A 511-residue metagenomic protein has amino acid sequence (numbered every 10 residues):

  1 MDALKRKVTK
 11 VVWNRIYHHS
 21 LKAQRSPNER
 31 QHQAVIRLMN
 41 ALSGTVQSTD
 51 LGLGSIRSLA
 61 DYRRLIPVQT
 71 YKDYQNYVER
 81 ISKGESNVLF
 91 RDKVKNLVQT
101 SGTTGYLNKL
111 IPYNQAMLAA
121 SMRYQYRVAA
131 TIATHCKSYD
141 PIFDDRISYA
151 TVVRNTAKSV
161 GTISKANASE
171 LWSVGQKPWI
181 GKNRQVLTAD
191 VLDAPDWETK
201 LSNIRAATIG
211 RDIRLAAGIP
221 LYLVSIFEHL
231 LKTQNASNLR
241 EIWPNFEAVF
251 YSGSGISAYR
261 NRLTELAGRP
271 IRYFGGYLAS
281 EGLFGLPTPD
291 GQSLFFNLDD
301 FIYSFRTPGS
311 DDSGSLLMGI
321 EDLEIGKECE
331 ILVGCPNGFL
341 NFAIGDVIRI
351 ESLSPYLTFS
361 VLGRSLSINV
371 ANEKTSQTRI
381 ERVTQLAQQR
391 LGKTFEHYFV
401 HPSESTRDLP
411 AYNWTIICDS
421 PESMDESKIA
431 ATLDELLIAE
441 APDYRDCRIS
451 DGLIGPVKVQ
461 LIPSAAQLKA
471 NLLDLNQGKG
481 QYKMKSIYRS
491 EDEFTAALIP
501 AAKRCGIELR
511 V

Functional and structural regions predicted by a protein language model:
M1-G54, Y62, I66, Y77 (+1 more regions): Active-site glycine/GP-rich loop and adjacent strand/helix microenvironment that borders small-molecule binding pockets
E29, Q33-V98, N108-P112, R127-S138 (+1 more regions): Active-site diphosphate/adenylate-binding microenvironment
N87, Y106-M117, E241, A248: Non-catalytic, beta-rich accessory domains that mediate macromolecular interactions or localization
V94-L97, M122-R123, P220-L223: Short alpha-helical patches at coil-to-helix transitions and adjacent helical residues in well-structured domains
V98-Y106, A279-E281: Ser/Thr-glycine-rich phosphate-binding loops at phosphate-binding pockets of nucleotides, nucleotide cofactors
P112-L118, Y124-R127, K165: "Short basic amphipathic alpha-helical interaction patches in structured regions
T131-W179: Conserved AMP-binding loop of ANL adenylate-forming enzymes
